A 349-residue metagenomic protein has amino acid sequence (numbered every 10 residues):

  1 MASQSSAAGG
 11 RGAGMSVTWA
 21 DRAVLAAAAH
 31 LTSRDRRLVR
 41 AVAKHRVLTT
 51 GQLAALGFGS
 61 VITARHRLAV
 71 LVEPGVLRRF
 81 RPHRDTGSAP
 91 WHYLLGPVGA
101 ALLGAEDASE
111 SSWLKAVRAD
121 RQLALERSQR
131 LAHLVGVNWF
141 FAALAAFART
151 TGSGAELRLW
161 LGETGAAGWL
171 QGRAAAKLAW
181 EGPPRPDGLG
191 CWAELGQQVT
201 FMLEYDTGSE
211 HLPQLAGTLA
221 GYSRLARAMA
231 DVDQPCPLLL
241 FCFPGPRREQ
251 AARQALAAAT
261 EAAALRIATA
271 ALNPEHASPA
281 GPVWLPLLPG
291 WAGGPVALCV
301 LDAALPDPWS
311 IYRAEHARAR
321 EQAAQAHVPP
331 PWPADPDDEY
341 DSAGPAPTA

Functional and structural regions predicted by a protein language model:
M1-L125, Q325-A349: Nuclease-adjacent, charged terminal/linker segments that flank catalytic cores
A2-G9, W19, P213-G217, R227-A349: Non-catalytic C-terminal interaction segments of nucleic acid-processing enzymes
R46, G57, P97, T164-A166 (+3 more regions): Short, flexible loop/turn elements at secondary-structure junctions
L53, F140, L203: Conserved, mostly hydrophobic/aromatic
F80, E126-L134, A142, T151-F201 (+1 more regions): Active-site metal-binding core of divalent-cation-utilizing nuclease and nuclease-like domains
G104-R149, S153: Helix-turn-helix/homeodomain-like alpha-helical modules used for DNA recognition and transcription-factor dimerization
W160-L161, M202-E204, L238-P244: Extended hydrophobic secondary-structure segments that form protein cores and membrane-embedded regions
E204-G208, R224-A228: Extended serine/threonine-enriched, polar tracts that run as long, contiguous segments within proteins
